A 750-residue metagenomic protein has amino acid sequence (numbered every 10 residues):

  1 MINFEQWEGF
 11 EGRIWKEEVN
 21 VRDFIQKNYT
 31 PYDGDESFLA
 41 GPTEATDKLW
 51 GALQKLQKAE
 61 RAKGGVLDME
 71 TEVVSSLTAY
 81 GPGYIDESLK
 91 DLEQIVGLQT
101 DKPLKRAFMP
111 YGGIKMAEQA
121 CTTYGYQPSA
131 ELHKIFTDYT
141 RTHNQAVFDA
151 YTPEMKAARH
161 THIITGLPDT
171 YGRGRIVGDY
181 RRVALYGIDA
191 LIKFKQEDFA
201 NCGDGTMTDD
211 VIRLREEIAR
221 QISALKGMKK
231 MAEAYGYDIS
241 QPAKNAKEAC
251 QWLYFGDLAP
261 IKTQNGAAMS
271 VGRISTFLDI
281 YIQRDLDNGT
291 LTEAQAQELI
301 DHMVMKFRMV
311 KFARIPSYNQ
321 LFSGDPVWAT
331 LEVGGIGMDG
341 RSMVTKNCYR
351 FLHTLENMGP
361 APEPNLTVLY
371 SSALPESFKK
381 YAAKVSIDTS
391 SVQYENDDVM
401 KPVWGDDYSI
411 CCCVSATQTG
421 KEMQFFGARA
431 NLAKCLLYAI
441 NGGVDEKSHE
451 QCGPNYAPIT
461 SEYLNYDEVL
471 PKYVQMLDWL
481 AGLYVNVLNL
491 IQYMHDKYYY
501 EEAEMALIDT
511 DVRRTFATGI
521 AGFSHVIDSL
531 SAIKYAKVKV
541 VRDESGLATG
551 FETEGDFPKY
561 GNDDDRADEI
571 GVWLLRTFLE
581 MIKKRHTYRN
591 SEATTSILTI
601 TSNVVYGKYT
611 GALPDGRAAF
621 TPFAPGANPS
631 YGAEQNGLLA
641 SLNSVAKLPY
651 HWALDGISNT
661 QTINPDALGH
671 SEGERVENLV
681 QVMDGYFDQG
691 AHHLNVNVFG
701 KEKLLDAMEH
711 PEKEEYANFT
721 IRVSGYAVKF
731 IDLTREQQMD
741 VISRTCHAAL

Functional and structural regions predicted by a protein language model:
I2-L750: Conserved catalytic cores of very large enzyme subunits
